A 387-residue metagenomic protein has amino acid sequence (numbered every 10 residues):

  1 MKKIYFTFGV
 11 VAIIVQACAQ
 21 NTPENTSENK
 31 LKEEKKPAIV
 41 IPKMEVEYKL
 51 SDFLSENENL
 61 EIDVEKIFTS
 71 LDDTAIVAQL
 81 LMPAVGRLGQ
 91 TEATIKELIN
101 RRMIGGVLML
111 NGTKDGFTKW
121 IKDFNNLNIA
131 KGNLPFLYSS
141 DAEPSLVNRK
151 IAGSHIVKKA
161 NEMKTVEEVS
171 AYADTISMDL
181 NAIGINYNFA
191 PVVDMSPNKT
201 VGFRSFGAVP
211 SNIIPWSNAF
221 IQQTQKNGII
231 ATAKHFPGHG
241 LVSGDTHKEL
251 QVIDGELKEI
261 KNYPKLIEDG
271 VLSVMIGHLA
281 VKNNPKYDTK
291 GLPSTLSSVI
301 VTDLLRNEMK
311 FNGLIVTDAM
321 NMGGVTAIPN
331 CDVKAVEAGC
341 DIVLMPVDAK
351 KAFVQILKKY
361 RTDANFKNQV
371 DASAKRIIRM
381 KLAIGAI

Functional and structural regions predicted by a protein language model:
M1-I4: Positively charged n-region of N-terminal signal peptides that target proteins for export
F8-Q16, D141: Bacterial N-terminal signal peptides
C18-A152, I387: N-terminal hydrophobic targeting/anchoring segments and the immediately downstream early-domain regions of hydrolases
Q79, I104-G105, G132-F136, I185-N186 (+4 more regions): Short, well-ordered coil/turn segments that N-cap beta-strands
K96-I213, H235, G240-V252, G277-L292 (+1 more regions): Enzymes and membrane/adaptor proteins characterized by extended Gly/Ser/Thr/Asp/Glu-rich, aromatic-dotted
L127-N133, A208-I229, P293-V316: Alpha-helix-loop-beta-strand connector modules within alpha/beta enzyme cores
L266-Y287, G313: Oxyanion-binding "anion nests"
P346, Y360-I387: Mid-to-C-terminal alpha-helical segments outside catalytic/metal-binding sites
